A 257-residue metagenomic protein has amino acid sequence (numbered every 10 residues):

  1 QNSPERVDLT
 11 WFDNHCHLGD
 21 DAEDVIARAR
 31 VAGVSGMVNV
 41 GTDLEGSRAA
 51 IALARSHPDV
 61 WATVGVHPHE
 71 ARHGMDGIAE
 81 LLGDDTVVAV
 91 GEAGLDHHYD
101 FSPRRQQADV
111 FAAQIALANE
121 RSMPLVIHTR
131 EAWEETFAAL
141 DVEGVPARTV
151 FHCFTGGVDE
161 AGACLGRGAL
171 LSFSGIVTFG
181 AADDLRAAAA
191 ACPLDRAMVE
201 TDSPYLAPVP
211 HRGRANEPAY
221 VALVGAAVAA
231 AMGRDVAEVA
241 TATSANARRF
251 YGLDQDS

Functional and structural regions predicted by a protein language model:
Q1-S257: Mid-domain alpha/beta scaffold segments of enzyme catalytic cores
